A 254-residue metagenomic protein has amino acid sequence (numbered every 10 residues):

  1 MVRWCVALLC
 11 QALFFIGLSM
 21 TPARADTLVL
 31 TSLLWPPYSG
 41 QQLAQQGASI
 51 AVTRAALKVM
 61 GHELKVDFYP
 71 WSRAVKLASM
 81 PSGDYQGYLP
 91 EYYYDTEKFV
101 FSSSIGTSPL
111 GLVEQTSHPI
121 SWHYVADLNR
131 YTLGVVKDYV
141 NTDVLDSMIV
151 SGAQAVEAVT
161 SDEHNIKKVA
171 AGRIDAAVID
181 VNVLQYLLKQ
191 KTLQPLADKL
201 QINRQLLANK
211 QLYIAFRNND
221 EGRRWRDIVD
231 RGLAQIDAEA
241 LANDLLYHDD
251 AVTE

Functional and structural regions predicted by a protein language model:
A25-E97, A158: Extracytoplasmic small-molecule ligand-binding "clamshell" domains of the periplasmic binding protein/Venus flytrap
S32-L34, S108-L110, Q194-D230, T253: Periplasmic-binding protein-like
P37, L43-A55, T116-S151, N165 (+1 more regions): Bilobed "Venus flytrap"/periplasmic-binding protein-like clamshell domains and structurally analogous long
I50-V59, N129-T132, Y139, Q211-L245: Extended ligand-binding regions for polar small-molecule ligands
A51-H62, S103, D127-N129, D138-T160 (+2 more regions): Ligand-binding cleft/hinge of the Venus flytrap
E63-P70, A153-S161, K168, R204: Short beta-strand-to-loop elements that line the ligand-binding cleft of bilobed periplasmic-binding protein-like
D67-D127, V140-N141, R204-L207: Acidic, polar ligand-binding/catalytic clefts
D67-F68, S72-D84, V100, E163-Q185 (+1 more regions): Short helices/loops that flank or line small-molecule/ion binding pockets
